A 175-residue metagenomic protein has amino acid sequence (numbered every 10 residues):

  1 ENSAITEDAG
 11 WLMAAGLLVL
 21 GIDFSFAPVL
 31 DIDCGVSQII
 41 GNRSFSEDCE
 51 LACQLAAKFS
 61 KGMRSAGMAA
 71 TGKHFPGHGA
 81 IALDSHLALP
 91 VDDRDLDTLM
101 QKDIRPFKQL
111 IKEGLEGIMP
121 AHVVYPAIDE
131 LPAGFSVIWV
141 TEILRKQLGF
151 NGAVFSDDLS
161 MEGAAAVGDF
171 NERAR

Functional and structural regions predicted by a protein language model:
E1, G35-F45, S85-P90: Surface-exposed, active-site-proximal loop segments in enzymatic domains
E1, T6-I32, A52-P76: Glycine-rich, aromatic-flanked loop segments that form ligand/cofactor-binding clefts across common enzyme folds
A4-I5, E47, R94: Short, surface-exposed alpha-helical recognition segments that flank or form part of ligand/macromolecule-binding
V29-N42, H122-G134: Glycine-rich, proline-tolerant flexible connector loops at the mouths of alpha/beta enzymes
S44, D48-A52: Active-site-proximal segment of RNA-dependent polymerases
L51-R175: Second-shell residues forming the walls of enzyme active-site clefts
